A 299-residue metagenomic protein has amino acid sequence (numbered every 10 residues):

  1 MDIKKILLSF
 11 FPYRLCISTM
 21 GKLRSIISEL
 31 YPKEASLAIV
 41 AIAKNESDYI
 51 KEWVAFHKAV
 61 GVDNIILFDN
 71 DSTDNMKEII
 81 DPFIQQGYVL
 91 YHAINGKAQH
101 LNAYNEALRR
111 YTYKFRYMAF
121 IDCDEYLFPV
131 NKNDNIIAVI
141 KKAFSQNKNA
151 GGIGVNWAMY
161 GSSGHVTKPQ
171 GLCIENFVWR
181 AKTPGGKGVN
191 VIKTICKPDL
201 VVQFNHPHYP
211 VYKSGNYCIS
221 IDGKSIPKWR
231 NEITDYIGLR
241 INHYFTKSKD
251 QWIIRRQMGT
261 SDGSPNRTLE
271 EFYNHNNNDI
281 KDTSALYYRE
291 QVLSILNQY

Functional and structural regions predicted by a protein language model:
M1-A55: N-proximal low-complexity "stem/linker" segments adjacent to membrane-targeting elements
K4-G21, Y104, P129-Y299: Catalytic-site signature of metal-activated, phosphate-bearing donor transferases, centered on the GT-A/GT-A-like
A55-N64: Short, acidic, metal-binding catalytic loop of nucleotide-sugar glycosyltransferases
D69-P82, G96: A conserved acidic beta->alpha catalytic loop
N70, G96, D122-C123, N131: Short acidic donor-binding/metal-coordinating loop in glycosyltransferase active sites
I84-Q99, K187-V189, I195: Conserved donor nucleotide-binding strand/loop of the catalytic core
N105-Y117: Active-site nucleotide-sugar/metal-binding loop of Leloir-type enzymes
F115-P129: Short beta-strand-to-loop acidic/aromatic patch adjacent to the donor-nucleotide binding site
